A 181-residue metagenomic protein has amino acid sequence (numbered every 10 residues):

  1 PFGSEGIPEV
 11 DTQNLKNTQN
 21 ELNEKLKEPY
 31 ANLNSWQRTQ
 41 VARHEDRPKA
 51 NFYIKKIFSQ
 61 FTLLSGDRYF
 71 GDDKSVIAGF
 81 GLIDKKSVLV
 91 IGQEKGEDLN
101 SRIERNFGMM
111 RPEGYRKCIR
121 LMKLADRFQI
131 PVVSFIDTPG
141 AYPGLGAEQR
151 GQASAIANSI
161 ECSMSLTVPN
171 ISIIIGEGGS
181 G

Functional and structural regions predicted by a protein language model:
P1-G181: Terminal-region recognition feature
